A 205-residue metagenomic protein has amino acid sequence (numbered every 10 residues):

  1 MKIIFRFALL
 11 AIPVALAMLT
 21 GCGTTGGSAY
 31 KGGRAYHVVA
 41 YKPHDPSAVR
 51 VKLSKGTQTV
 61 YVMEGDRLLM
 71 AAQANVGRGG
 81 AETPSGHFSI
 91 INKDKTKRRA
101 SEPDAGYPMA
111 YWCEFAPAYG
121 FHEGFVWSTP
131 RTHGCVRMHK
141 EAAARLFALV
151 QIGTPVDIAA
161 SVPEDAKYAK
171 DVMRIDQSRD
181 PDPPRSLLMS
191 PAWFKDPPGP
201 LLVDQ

Functional and structural regions predicted by a protein language model:
M1-A11: Bacterial N-terminal signal peptides that target proteins for export
K2-I3, G21-G23: Protein maturation boundaries and topogenic segments
L9-T20: Bacterial N-terminal signal peptides
C22, G27, E82-H87, D94-Q205: Exported/periplasmic cell-wall-interacting domains
C22-G80, P200: Cell wall/extracellular polymer interaction/catalysis modules
S54-G56, N75-G77, I91, A116 (+1 more regions): A structural detector for beta-sheet-dominated domains
T59-Y61, S89, G120: General beta-strand recognition
